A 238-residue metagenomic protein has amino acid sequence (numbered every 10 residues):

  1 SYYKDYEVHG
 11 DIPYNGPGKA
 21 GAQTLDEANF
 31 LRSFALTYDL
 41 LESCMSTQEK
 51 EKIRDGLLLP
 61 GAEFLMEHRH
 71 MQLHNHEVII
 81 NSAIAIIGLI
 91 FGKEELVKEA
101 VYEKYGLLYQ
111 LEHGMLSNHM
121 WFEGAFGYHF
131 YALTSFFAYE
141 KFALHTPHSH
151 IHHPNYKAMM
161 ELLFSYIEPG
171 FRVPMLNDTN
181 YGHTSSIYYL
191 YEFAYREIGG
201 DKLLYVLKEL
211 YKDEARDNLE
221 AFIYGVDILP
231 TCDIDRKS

Functional and structural regions predicted by a protein language model:
Y2, G106-L107, L162: A short structural micro-motif
Y2-D11, N15: Active-site-surrounding "flap" and adjacent substrate/cofactor-binding loops of secreted or lumenal enzymes, prototyped
V8-D11, E112, S117-M120, M175 (+1 more regions): Exposed boundary/loop context
Y14-G127, Y131, F137-K141, I223-D235: Active-site lining segments of carbohydrate-active enzymes
I80, A85, G127-K237: Carbohydrate-active enzyme catalytic cores, enriched for enzymes that act on polyanionic acidic polysaccharides
